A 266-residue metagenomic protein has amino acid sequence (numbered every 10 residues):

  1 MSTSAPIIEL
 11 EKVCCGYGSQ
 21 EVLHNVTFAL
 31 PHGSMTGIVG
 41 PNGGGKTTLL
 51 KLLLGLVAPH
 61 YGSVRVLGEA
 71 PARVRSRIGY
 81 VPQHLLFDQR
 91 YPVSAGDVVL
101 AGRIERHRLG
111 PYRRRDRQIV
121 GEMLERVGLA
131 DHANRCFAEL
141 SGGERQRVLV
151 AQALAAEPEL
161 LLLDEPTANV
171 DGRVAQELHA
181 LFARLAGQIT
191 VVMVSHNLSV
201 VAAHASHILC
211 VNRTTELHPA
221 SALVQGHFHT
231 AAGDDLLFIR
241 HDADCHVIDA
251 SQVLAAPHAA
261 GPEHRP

Functional and structural regions predicted by a protein language model:
V39-P41: The feature captures the beta-strand-to-loop junction immediately N-terminal to the Walker
L54: Helix-to-loop junction immediately C-terminal to a conserved catalytic motif
G62-S76: Conserved ABC transporter NBD signature motif
L100, R114-H132: Conserved ABC ATPase "signature" region
C136-L140, E144: Conserved ABC ATPase signature
L161-E165: Catalytic Walker B motif of ABC-type/P-loop ATPase nucleotide-binding domains
L223-P266: ABC ATPase nucleotide-binding domains
